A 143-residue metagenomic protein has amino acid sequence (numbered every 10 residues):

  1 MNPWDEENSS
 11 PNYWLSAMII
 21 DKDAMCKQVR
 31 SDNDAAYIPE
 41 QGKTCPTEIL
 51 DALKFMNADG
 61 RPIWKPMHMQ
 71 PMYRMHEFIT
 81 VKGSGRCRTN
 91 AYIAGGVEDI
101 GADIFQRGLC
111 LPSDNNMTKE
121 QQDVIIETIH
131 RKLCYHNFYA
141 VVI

Functional and structural regions predicted by a protein language model:
M1-I143: PLP-dependent aminotransferase class I/II
